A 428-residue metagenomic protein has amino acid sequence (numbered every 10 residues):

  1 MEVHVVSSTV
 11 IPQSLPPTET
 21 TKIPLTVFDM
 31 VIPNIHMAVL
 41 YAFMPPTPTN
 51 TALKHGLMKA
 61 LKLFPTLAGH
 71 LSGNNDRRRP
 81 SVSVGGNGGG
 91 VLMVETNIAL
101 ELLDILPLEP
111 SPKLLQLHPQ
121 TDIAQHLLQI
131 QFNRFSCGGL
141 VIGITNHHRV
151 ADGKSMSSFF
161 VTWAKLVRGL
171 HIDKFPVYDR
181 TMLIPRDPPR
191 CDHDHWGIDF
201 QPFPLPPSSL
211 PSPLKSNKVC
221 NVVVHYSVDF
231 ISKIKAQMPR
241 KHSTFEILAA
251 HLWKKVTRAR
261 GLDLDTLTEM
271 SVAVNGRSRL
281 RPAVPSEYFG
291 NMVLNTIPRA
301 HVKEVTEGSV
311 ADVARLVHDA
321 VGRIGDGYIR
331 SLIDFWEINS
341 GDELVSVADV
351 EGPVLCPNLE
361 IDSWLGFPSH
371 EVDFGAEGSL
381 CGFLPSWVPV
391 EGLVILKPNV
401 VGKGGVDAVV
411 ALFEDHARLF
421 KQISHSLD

Functional and structural regions predicted by a protein language model:
H4, S8-T20, V31-S369: Soluble acyl-CoA-dependent acyltransferase catalytic core bearing the H(X)4D motif
I23-P24, F28: Detector for long, low-complexity, acidic/polar, Ser/Pro/Gly/Thr-rich intrinsically disordered N-terminal regulatory
D349-D428: Low-complexity, glycine/alanine/valine/leucine- and proline-rich hydrophobic stretches
